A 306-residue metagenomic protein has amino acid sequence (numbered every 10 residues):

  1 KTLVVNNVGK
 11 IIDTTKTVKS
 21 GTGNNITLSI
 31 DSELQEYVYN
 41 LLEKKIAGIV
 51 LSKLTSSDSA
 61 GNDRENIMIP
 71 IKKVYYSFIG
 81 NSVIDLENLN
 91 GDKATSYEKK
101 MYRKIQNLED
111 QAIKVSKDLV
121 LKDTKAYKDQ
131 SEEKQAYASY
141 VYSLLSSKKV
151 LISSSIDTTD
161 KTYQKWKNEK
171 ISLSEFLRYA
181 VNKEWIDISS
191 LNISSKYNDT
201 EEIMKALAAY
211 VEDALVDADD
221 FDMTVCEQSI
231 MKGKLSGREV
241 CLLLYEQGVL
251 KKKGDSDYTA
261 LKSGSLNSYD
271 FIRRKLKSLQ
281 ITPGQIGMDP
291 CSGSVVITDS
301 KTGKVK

Functional and structural regions predicted by a protein language model:
K1-K306: Periplasmic/cell-envelope proteins involved in peptidoglycan metabolism and beta-lactam response
